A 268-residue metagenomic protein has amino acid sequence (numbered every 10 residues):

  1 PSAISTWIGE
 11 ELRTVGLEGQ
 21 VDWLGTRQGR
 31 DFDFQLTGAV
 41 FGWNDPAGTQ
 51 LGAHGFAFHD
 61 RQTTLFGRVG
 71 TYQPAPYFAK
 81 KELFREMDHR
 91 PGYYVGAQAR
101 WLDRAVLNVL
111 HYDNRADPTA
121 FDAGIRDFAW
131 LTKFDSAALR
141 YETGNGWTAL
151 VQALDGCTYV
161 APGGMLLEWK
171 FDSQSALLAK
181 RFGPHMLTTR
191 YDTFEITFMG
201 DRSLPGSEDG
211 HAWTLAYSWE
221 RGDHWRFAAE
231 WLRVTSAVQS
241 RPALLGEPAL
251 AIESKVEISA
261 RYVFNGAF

Functional and structural regions predicted by a protein language model:
P1-Y93, A249, R261: Surface-exposed coil loops of outer-membrane beta-barrel proteins
S2-A3, T26, W43-A47, K80 (+5 more regions): Sequence/structural signature of outer-membrane beta-barrel proteins
L12-T14, R90-G92, T132-F134, F171 (+3 more regions): Membrane-spanning beta-strands of outer-membrane beta-barrel proteins
E18-Q20, G96-Q98, A138-R140, L177-A179 (+3 more regions): Outer-membrane beta-barrel architecture
L24-F34, A47, R104, G144-G146 (+3 more regions): Short loop/turn motifs that connect adjacent beta-strands in outer-membrane beta-barrel proteins
G52-D60, G124-D127, L166-K170, L204-G210 (+1 more regions): Flexible, surface-exposed loop regions and adjacent strand-edge segments of Gram-negative outer-membrane beta-barrel
D88-R90, G96-R202, H211: Detector for outer-membrane/organellar transmembrane beta-barrel domains, recognizing the amphipathic beta-strand
P248-F268: Outer-membrane beta-barrel "beta-signal"
